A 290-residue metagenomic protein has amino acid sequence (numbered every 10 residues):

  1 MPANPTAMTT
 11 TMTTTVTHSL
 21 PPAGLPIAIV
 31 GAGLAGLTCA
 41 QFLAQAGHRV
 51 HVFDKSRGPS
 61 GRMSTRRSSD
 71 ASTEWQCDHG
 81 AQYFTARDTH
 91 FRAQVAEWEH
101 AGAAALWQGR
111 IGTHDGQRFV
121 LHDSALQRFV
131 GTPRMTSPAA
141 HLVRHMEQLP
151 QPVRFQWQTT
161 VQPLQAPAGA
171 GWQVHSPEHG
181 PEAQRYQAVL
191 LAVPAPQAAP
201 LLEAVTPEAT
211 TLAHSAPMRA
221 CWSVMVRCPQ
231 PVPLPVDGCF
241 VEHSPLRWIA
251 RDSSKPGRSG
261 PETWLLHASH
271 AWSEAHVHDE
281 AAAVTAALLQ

Functional and structural regions predicted by a protein language model:
M1-I27, Q45: Extreme N-terminal leader/targeting segments of oxidoreductases
L25-F53: N-terminal Rossmann-like FAD-binding beta1-loop-alpha1 element of flavoenzymes
F42, T65-I111: N-terminal FAD cofactor-binding segment of flavoenzymes
A44-A71: Glycine-rich FAD pyrophosphate-binding loop
S60, S69-E74, E182-D237: Central helical "cap/lid" subdomain
Y83-T89, F119-V143, A275-A287: Short beta-strand to alpha-helix junction loop
Q156-W172: A conserved short coil-to-beta-strand element within the FAD-binding core of flavoproteins
M225-D279, A283-Q290: Active-site substrate-recognition segment that forms the wall of the catalytic cavity or substrate channel
